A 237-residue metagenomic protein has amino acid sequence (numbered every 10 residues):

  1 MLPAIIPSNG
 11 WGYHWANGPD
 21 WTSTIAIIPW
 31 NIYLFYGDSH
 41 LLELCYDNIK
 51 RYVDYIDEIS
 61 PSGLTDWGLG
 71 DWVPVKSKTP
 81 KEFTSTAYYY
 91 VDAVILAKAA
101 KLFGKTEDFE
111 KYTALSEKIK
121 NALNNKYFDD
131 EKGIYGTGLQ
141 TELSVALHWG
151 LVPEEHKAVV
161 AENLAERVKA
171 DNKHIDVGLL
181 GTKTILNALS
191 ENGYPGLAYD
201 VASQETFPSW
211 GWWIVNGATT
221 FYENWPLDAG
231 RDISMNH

Functional and structural regions predicted by a protein language model:
M1-H237: Active-site core of glycosidic bond-cleaving carbohydrate-active enzymes
